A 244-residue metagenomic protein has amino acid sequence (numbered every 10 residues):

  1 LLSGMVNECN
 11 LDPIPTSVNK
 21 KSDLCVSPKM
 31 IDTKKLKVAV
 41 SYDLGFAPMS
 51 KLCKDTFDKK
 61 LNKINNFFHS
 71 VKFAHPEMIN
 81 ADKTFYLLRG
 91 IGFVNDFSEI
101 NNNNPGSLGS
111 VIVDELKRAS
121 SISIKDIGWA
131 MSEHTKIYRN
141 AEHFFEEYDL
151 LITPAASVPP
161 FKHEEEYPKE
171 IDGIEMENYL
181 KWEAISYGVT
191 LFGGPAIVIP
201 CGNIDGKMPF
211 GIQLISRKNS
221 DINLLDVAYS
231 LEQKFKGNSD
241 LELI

Functional and structural regions predicted by a protein language model:
L1-D55, K234-I244: A short helix-breaking turn/cap at a secondary-structure junction
S27-S41, L88-E142, P154, V158 (+1 more regions): Short helix-loop capping/hinge segments that flank enzyme active sites or metal/cofactor-binding pockets
A47, P159-P160: Short glycine-rich, flexible loops that bind phosphorylated cofactors or substrates
K51-H75, F97-N103, I127, M131-Y148: Acyltransferase
W129, F161-W182: Short, surface-exposed loop/helix-turn segments at secondary-structure junctions that function as lids/hinges flanking
E142-H143, M176-I199: Small-aliphatic-rich amphipathic alpha-helix that forms the alpha element of a beta-alpha
M208-R217, L224-L225: Short, well-ordered beta-strand elements
V227-L231: Short amphipathic alpha-helices in soluble, non-transmembrane regions that often serve as interface/regulatory elements
